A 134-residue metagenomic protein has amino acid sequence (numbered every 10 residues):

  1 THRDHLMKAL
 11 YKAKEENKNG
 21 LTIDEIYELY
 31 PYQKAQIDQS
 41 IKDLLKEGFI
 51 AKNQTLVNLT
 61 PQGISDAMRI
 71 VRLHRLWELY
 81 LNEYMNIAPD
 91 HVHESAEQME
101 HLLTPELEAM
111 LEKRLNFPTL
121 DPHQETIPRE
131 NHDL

Functional and structural regions predicted by a protein language model:
T1-A9, A13: Short alpha-helical segments that sit at the start of domains
E16-L134: Structured cytosolic domains appended to multi-pass membrane proteins
